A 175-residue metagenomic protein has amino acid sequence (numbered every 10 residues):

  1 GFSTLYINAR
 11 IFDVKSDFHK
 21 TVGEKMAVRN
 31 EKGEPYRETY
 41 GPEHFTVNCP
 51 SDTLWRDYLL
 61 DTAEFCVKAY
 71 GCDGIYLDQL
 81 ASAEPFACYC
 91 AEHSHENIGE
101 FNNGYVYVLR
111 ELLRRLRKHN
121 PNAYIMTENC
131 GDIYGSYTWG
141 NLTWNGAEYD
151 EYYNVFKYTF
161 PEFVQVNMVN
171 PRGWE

Functional and structural regions predicted by a protein language model:
G1-F2, F65-D73, E111-A123: A structural motif corresponding to the C-terminal end of an alpha-helix and its immediate exit/capping segment
F2-F18: Carboxylate/His-rich catalytic cores and anion/metal-binding grooves
S3-Y6, I75-L77, I125-T127: Hydrophobic faces of well-ordered beta-strands that scaffold small-molecule active sites in alpha/beta enzyme cores
D13-F45, C49-P50, N103-E175: Glycan-recognition surfaces
Y40-L60, G71, C90-Y105: The substrate-binding groove and active-site-proximal loops of carbohydrate-active enzymes, especially glycoside
L59, C66, D78, I125: Conserved, mostly hydrophobic/aromatic
Y76-I98: Active-site-proximal loop/short-helix segments that contain or immediately flank catalytic acid/base residue(s)
